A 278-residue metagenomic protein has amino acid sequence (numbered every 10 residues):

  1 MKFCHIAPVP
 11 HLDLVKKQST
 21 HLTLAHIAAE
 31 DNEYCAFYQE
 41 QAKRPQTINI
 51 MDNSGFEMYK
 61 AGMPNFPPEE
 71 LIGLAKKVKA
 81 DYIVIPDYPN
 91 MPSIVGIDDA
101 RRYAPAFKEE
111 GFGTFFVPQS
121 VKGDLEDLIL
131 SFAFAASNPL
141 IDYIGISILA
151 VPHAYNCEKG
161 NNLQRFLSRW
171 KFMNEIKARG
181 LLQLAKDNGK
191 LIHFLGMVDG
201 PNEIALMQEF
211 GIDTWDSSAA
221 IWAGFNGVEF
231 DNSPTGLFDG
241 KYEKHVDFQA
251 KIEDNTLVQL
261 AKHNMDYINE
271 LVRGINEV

Functional and structural regions predicted by a protein language model:
M1-E110, N276-E277: Non-catalytic, usually N-terminal nucleic-acid engagement modules in DNA/RNA processing proteins
M1-P10, E69-I72, I176-I192, G200-V278: Alpha/beta catalytic cores of nucleotide-metabolism and tRNA/nucleoside-modifying enzymes
Q18-T23, Q46, K79-A80, E110 (+3 more regions): Glycine-enriched alpha-helix->loop->beta-strand junction motifs that scaffold or abut catalytic
A25-H26, P86, S147-L149, S218: Conserved residues at the C-terminal ends of beta-strands
D52, F116, M207: Terminal peptide-recognition signature
P64-P67, P92-D99, N162-R169, N174 (+1 more regions): Residue-level preference for long, well-ordered alpha-helices that form the structural scaffold of enzyme catalytic
E70-G73, D98, R102-A106, L130-F134 (+2 more regions): Alpha-helical scaffolding segments of alpha/beta enzyme cores, especially the outer helices of TIM-barrel or partial
G113-L195, D199-E203, A219-E243: Glycine/Thr-rich beta-alpha phosphate-binding loop at enzyme active sites
